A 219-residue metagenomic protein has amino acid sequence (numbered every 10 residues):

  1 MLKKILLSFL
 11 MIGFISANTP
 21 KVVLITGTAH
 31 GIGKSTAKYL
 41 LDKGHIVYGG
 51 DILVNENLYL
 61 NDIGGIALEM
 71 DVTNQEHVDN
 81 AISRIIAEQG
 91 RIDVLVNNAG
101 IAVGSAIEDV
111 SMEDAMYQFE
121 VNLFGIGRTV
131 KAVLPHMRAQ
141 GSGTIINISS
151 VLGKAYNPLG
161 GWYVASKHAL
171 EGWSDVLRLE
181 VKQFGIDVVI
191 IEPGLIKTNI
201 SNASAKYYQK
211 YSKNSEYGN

Functional and structural regions predicted by a protein language model:
A29-H30: Conserved glycine-rich cofactor-binding loop
M70-N80, M112: The beta1-alpha1 cofactor-binding region of Rossmann-like NAD(H)/NADP(H)-dependent oxidoreductases
R84-L95, V103: A glycine-rich helix->loop->beta "capping" turn within Rossmann-like NAD(P)(H)-dependent oxidoreductase domains
A106-I107, D114-M116: Substrate-binding pocket helix/loop in short-chain dehydrogenase/reductase
V130, S166: Active-site helix of classical SDR
S150: Residue(s) in the substrate-gating loop at a strand-loop-helix junction that position the organic substrate next
Q183-N219: SDR active-site lid
